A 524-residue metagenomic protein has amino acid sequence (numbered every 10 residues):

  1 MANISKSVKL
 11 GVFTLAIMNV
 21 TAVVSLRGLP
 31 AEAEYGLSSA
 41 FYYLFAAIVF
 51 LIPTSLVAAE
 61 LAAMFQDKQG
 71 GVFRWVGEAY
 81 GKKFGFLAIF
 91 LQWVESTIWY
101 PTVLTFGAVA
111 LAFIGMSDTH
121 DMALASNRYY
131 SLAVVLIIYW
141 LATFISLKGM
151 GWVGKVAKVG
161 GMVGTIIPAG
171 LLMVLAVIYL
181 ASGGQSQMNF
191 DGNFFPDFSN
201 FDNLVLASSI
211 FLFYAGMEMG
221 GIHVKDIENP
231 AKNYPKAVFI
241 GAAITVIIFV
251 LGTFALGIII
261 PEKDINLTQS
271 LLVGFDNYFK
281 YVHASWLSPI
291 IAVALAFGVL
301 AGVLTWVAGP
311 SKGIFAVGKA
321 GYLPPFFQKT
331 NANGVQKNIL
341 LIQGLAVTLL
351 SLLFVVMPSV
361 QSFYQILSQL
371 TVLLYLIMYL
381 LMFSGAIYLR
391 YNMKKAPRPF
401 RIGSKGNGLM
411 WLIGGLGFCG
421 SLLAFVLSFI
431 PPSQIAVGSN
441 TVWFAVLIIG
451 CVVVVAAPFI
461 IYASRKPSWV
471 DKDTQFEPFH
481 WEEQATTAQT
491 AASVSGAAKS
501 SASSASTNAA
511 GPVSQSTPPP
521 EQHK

Functional and structural regions predicted by a protein language model:
M1-A59, F65-Q69, F190-D191, S404 (+2 more regions): Membrane-interface "cap" regions at the ends of multi-pass membrane proteins
A2-V109, F211-L212, M217-G220, I227 (+1 more regions): Transmembrane helix-boundary motif of multi-pass solute transporters/channels
S5-V8, A40-F41, T119-Y130, V159-A292: Helix-loop-helix junctions that connect adjacent transmembrane segments in multi-pass membrane transporters
K6, Y130, V156-V159, K329-N333 (+2 more regions): C-terminal membrane-solvent junction of multi-pass transporters and transport-like membrane proteins
K6-L15, T97, R128-L136, E228-K232 (+5 more regions): Loop-to-transmembrane helix boundary motifs in multi-pass membrane proteins
E34, I52-M64, K68-Y139, T143-L147 (+3 more regions): Hydrophobic transmembrane alpha-helices that form the core helical bundles of multi-pass secondary transporters
R74-W75, G81, F113-M122, A237-V307 (+1 more regions): TM-loop-TM module centered on a large, flexible mid-protein loop between adjacent transmembrane helices in multi-pass
Y130-S182, A215, V238-A243, S368 (+3 more regions): Membrane-interface loop-to-helix entry segments
